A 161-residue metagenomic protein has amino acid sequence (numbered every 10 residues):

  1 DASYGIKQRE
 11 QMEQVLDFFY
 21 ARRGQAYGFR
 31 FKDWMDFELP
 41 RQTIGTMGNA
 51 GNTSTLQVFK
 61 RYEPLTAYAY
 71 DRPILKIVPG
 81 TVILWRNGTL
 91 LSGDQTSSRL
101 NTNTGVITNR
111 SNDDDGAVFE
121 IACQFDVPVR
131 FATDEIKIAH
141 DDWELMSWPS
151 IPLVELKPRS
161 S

Functional and structural regions predicted by a protein language model:
D1-A21: N-terminal intrinsically disordered, low-complexity, charge/repeat-rich segments that act as generic
Y4, V118-F125: Short, hydrophobic/aromatic-enriched beta-strand segments in well-ordered soluble domains
I6, F59-P64, T108-D115, K157: Secondary-structure transition/turn motif
L16-S97, F125-S161: Extended beta-strand solenoid/passenger and fiber regions
L91-A117: A surface-exposed beta-strand-loop module
A117-V118, S161: Generic detector of short, locally flexible boundary/turn motifs and exposed helical patches
